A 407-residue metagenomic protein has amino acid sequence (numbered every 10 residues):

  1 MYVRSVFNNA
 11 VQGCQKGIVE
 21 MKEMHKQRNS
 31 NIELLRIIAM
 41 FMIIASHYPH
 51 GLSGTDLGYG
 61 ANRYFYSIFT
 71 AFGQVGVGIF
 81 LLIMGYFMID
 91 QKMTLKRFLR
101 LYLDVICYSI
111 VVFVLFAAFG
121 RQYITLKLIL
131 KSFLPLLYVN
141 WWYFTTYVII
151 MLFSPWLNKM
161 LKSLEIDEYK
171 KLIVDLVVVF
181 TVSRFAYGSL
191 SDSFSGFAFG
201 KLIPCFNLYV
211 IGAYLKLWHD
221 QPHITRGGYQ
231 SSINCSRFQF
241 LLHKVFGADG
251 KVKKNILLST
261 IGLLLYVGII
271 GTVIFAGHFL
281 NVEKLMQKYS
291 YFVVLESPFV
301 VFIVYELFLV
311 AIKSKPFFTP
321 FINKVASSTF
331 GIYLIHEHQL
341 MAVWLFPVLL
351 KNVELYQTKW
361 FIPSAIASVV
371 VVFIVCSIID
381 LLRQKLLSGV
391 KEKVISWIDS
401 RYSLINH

Functional and structural regions predicted by a protein language model:
M1-V179, T225-F240, K244-V245, F318 (+2 more regions): Membrane-cytosol interface segments of multi-pass membrane proteins, especially ER/Golgi lipid-handling enzymes
F41-Y48, Y108-L115, L176-S189, L263-H278 (+1 more regions): Aromatic-anchored segments of alpha-helical transmembrane domains
S53-T55, A118-Y123, F185-S193, V273-L285 (+1 more regions): Juxtamembrane "helix-exit" motif on the non-cytosolic side of transmembrane helices
Y64-V77, K131-T146, Y187-L208, G271-V304 (+1 more regions): Interfacial loop-to-helix transition and helix-capping segments at the boundaries of transmembrane helices
V111, L115, F119, F153 (+15 more regions): Alpha-helical membrane-inserting segments
E168-V178, G247-G271: Signature aromatic-anchored transmembrane alpha helix within multi-pass, membrane-resident enzymes that catalyze glycan
D175-P222, G262: Long hydrophobic alpha-helical segments that form multi-pass transmembrane helix bundles in integral membrane proteins
F275-L386: Alpha-helical transmembrane segments of multi-pass integral membrane proteins
